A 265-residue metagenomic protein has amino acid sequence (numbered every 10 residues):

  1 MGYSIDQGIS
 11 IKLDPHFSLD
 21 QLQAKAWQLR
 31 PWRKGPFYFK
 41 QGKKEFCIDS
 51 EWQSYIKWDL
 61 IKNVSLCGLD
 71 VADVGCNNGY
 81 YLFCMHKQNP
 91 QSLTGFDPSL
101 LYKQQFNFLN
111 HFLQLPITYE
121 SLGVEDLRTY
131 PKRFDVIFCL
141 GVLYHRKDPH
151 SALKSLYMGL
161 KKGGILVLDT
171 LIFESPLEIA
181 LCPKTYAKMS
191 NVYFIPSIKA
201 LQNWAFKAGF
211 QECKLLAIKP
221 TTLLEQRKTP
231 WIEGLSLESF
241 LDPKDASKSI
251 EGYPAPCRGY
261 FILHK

Functional and structural regions predicted by a protein language model:
M1-L60, H111, L181-P183, Q202 (+2 more regions): N-terminal accessory regions of S-adenosyl-L-methionine
L69-N77: Conserved class I S-adenosyl-L-methionine
N78-N89: Conserved SAM-binding loop of SAM-dependent methyltransferases across substrates and taxa, primarily the Class I
Q91-I117: Class I SAM-dependent methyltransferase SAM/SAH-binding core
F138: A conserved beta-strand element that flanks and buttresses the S-adenosyl-L-methionine
H150-I165: A short glycine-rich, Lys/Arg-flanked "PGG" loop and its adjoining helix->strand segment in the class I
L171-V192: Short, glycine-/aromatic-enriched active-site segment of Class I SAM-dependent methyltransferases
Y193-G209: Short alpha-helix
